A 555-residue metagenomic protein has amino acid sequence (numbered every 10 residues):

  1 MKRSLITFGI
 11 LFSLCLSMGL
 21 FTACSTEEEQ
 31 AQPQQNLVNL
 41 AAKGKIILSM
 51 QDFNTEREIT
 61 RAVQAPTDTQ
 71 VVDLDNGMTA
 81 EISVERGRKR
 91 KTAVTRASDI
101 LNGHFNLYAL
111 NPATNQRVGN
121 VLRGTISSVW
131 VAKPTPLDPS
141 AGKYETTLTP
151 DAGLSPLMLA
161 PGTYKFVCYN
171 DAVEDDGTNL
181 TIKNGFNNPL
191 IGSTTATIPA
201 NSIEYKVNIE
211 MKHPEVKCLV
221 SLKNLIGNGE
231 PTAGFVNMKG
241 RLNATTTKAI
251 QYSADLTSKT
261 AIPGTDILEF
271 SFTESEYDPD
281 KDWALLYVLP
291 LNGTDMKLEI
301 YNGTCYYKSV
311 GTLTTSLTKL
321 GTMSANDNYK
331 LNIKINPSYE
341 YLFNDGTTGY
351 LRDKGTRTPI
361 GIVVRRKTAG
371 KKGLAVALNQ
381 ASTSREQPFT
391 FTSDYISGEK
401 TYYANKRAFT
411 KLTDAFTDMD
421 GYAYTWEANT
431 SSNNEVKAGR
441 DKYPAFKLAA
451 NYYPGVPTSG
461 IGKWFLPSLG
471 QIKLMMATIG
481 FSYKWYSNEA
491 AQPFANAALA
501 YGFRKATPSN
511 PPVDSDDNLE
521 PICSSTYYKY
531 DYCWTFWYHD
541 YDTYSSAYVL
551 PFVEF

Functional and structural regions predicted by a protein language model:
K2-S4, L20-F343, P359-G361, V376 (+2 more regions): Sec-type signal peptide cleavage vicinity
G9-G19: Bacterial N-terminal signal peptides
E56-I59, T383-S393, Y530-C533: Short, solvent-exposed loop/turn elements at domain surfaces
F105, Y164, V216-C218, K372-L374 (+3 more regions): Residue-level detector of short, conserved catalytic/binding motifs and their immediate flanks
L159, M211-H213, R366-G370, V456-G460 (+2 more regions): Extracellular/periplasmic catalytic domains that process cell-envelope and extracellular macromolecules
L342-T368, D540: Short, surface-exposed beta-strand/loop micro-motifs that present aromatic residues
K367-F465, L469-G480: Short aromatic-cysteine micro-motif
L469-F555: C-terminal, surface-exposed recognition/capping segments
